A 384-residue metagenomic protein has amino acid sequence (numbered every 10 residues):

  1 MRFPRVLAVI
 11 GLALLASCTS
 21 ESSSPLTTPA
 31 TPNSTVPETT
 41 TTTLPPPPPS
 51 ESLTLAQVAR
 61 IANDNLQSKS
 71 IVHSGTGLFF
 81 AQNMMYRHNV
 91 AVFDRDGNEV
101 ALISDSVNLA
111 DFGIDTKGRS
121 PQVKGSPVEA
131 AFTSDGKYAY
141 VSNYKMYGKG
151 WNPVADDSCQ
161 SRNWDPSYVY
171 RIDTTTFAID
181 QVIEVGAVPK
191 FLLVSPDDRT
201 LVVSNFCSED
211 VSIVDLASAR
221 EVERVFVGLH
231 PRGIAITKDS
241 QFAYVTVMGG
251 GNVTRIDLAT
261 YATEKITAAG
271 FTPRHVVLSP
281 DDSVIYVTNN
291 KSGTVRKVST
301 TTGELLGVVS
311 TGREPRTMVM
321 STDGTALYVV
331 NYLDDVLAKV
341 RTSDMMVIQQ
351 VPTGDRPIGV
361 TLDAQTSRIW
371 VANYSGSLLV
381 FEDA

Functional and structural regions predicted by a protein language model:
M1-L7: Bacterial N-terminal signal peptides that target proteins for export
L14-S17: C-terminal motif of bacterial Sec signal peptides marking the signal peptidase cleavage site
T19-S22, L26-A384: Predominantly soluble domains enriched in secretory-pathway, periplasmic, or organellar proteins
